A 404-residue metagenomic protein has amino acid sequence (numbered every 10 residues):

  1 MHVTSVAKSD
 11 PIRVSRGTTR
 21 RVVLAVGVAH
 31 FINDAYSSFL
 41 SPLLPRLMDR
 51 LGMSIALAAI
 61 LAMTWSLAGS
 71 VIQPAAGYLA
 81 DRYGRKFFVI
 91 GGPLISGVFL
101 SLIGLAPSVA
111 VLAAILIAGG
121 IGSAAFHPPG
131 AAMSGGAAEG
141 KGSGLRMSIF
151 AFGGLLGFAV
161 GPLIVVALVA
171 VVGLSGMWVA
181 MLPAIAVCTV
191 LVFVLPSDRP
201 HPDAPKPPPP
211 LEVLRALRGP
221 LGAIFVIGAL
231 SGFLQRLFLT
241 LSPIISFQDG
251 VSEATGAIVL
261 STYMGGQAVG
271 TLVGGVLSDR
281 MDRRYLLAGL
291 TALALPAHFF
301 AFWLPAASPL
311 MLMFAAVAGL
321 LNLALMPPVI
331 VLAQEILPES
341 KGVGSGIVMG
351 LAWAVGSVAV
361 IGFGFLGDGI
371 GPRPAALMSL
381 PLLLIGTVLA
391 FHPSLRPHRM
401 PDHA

Functional and structural regions predicted by a protein language model:
S38, S66-P74, F158-A159, M264-L272 (+1 more regions): Residue-level signature of mid-helix packing/kink "hotspots" within the transmembrane helices of 12-pass Major
L40-S41, P220-S261: Extracytoplasmic gate region of multi-pass secondary transporters
V71-P107, M281: Conserved MFS/SLC helix-loop-helix module at the cytosolic interface between two early adjacent transmembrane helices
F87-S101, Y285-F299, L380: Structural signature of the two symmetry-related core transmembrane helices
I115-G153: Cytoplasmic helix-loop-helix junction between adjacent transmembrane helices in 12-TM secondary transporters
F150-P196: Helix-loop-helix hairpin linking two adjacent transmembrane segments in secondary transporters
D282-V329: C-terminal transmembrane helical hairpin of 12-TM major facilitator-type secondary transporters
E339-G369: A late C-terminal transmembrane helix in Major Facilitator Superfamily
